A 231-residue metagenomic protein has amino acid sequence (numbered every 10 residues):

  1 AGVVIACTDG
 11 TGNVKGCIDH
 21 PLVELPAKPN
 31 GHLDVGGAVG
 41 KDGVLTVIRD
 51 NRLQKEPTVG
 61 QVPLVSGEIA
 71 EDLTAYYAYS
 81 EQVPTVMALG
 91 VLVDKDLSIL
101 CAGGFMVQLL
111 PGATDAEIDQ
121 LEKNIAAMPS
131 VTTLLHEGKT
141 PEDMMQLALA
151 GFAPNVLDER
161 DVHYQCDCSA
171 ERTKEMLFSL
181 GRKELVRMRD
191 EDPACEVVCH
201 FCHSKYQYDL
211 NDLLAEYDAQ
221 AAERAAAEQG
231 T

Functional and structural regions predicted by a protein language model:
A1-D158, Q229-T231: Interaction interfaces in information-processing and related assembly proteins
A126-T231: Cys/His-clustered metal-coordination modules, chiefly Zn-binding fingers
